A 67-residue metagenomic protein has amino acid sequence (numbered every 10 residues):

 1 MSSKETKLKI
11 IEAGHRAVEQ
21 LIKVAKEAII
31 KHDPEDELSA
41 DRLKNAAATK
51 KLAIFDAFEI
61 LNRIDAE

Functional and structural regions predicted by a protein language model:
M1-L43: Extended, surface-exposed interaction regions
E35-E67: Amphipathic alpha-helical protein-protein interaction segments
